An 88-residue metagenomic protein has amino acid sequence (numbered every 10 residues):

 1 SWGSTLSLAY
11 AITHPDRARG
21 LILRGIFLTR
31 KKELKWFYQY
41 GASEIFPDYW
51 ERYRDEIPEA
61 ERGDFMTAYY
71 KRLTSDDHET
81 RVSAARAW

Functional and structural regions predicted by a protein language model:
S1-G3, S7: Gly/Ala-rich beta-loop-alpha elbow adjacent to hydrolase catalytic centers
W2, R24-G25, E79-R81: N-terminal targeting/docking segments
W2, T13-H14: Acidic, proline/glycine-rich low-complexity intrinsically disordered segments
S7-A11, L23: Short helix immediately C-terminal to the catalytic nucleophile in hydrolase catalytic domains
D16-A68: A catalytic-pocket lid/entrance helix-loop region that shapes and gates access to the active site across common
A60-W88: Conserved alpha/beta-hydrolase catalytic His-Asp/Glu region
